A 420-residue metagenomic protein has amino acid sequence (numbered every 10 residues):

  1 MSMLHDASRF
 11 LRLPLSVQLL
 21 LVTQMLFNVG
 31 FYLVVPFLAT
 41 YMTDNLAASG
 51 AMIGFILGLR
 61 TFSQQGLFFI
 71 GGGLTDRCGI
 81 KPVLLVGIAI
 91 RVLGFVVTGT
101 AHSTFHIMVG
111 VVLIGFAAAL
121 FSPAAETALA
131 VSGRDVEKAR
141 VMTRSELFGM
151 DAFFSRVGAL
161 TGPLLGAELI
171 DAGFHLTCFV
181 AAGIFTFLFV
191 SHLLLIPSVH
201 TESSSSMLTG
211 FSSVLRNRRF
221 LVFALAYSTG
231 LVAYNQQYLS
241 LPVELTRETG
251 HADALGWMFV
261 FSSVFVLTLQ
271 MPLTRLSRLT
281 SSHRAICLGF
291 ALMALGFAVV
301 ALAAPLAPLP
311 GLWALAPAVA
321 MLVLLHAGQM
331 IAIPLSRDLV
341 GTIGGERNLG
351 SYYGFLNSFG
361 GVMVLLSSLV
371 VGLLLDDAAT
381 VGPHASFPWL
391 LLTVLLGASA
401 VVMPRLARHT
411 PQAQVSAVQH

Functional and structural regions predicted by a protein language model:
M1-P14, I196-T229, H420: Juxtamembrane intracellular "pre-TM" segments in multi-pass secondary transporters
P36-A51, L239-A254, M258: Short amphipathic helix-loop junctions that connect adjacent transmembrane helices in Major Facilitator Superfamily/SLC
Q65-H102: Conserved MFS/SLC helix-loop-helix module at the cytosolic interface between two early adjacent transmembrane helices
L67-G79, T268-H283, L375: Helix-to-loop junctions at the C-terminal end of transmembrane segments in multipass secondary transporters
A89-H102, L292-G311: C-terminal ends and interior cores of transmembrane alpha-helices in multi-pass membrane transporters/permeases
V112-S155: Cytoplasmic helix-loop-helix junction between adjacent transmembrane helices in 12-TM secondary transporters
I170-G183, L373-L396: A membrane-interface helix-boundary motif in multi-pass transporters
R347-A378: A late C-terminal transmembrane helix in Major Facilitator Superfamily
